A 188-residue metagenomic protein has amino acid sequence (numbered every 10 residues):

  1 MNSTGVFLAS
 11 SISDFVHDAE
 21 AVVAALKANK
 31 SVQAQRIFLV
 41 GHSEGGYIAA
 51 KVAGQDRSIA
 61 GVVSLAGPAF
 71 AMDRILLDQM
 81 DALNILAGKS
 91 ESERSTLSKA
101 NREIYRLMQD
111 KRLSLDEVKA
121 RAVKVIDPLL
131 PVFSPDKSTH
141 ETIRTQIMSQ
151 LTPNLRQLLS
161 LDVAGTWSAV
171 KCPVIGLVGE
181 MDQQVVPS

Functional and structural regions predicted by a protein language model:
M1-N2: Conserved alpha/beta-hydrolase
L8-N29: Alpha/beta-hydrolase active-site loop
V32-H42: Alpha/beta-hydrolase fold nucleophile elbow
L39-G41, L65, L177: Short beta-strand immediately N-terminal to the catalytic nucleophile in serine-hydrolase-like folds
G46-R57: Short glycine-enriched nucleophile-adjacent loop and the immediately C-terminal alpha-helix near the catalytic center
L65-S168: Accessory cap/linker subdomain of secreted extracellular hydrolases
V170, G176-V178: Short beta-strand/loop motif that positions the catalytic acidic residue of the alpha/beta-hydrolase fold
Q183-S188: Conserved alpha/beta-hydrolase "acid-adjacent" motif
